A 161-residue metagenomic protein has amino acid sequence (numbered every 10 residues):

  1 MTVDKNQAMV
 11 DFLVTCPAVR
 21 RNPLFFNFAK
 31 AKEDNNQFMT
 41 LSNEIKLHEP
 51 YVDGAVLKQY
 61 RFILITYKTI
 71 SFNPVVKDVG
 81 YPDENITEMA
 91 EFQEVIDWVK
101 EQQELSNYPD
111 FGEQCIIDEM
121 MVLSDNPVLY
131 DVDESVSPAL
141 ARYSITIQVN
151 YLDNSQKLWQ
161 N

Functional and structural regions predicted by a protein language model:
M1-F25, A29, K46-N161: Charged, amphipathic alpha-helical segments and their flanking helix caps
D34-I45: Charged, often glycine-rich, active-site loop that binds/positions anionic groups
